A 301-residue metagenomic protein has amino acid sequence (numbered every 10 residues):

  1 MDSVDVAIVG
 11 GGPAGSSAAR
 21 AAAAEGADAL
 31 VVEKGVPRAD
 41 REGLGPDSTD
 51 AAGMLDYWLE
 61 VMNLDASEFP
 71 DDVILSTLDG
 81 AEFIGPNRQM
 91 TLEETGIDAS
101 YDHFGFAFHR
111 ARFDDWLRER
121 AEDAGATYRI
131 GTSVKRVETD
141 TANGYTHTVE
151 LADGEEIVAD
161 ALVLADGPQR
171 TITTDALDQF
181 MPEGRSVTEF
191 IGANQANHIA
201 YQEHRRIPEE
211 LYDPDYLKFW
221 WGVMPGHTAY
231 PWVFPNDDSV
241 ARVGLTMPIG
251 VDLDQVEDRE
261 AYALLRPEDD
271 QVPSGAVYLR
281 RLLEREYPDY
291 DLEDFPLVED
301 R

Functional and structural regions predicted by a protein language model:
D2-V31: N-terminal Rossmann-like FAD-binding beta1-loop-alpha1 element of flavoenzymes
V4, V158-D160, E299: Active-site acidic short loop of glycosyltransferases
A14, P37, Q169: Conserved Rossmann-like nucleotide-cofactor binding loop
E25-A27, V36-R88: N-terminal FAD cofactor-binding segment of flavoenzymes
Y57-M62, D72-V73, F113-T127: N-terminal Rossmann-like dinucleotide/flavin-binding domain of flavoprotein oxidoreductases that bind FAD/FMN
G96-E119, D270-S274: Short beta-strand to alpha-helix junction loop
R120-R285, D289: Predominantly flavin-linked oxidoreductase catalytic cores and closely associated redox partners
R285-R301: Flavin (FAD/FMN) cofactor-binding core of flavoprotein oxidoreductases
